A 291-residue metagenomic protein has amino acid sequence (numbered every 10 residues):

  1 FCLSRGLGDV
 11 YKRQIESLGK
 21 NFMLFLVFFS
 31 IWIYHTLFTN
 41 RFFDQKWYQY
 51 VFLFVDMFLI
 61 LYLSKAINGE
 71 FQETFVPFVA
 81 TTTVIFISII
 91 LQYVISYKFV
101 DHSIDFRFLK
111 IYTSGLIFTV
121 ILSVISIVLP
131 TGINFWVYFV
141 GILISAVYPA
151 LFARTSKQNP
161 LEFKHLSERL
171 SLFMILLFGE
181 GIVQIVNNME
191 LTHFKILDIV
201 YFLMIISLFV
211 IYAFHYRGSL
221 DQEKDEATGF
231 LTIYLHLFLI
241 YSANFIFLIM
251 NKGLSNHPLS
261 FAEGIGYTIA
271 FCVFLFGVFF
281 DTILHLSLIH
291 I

Functional and structural regions predicted by a protein language model:
F1-Y11, I289-H290: Single conserved hydrophobic/aromatic residue that forms the stacking wall/gate of nucleotide- or nucleobase-binding
D9-L18, H35-F43: Membrane-interface helix-loop junction between the first two transmembrane segments
I15-V27: Extracellular loop-to-transmembrane helix junctions
L24-F42, W47, V51, M57-G69 (+4 more regions): Predominantly late transmembrane helices and immediately cytosolic-facing juxtamembrane segments
